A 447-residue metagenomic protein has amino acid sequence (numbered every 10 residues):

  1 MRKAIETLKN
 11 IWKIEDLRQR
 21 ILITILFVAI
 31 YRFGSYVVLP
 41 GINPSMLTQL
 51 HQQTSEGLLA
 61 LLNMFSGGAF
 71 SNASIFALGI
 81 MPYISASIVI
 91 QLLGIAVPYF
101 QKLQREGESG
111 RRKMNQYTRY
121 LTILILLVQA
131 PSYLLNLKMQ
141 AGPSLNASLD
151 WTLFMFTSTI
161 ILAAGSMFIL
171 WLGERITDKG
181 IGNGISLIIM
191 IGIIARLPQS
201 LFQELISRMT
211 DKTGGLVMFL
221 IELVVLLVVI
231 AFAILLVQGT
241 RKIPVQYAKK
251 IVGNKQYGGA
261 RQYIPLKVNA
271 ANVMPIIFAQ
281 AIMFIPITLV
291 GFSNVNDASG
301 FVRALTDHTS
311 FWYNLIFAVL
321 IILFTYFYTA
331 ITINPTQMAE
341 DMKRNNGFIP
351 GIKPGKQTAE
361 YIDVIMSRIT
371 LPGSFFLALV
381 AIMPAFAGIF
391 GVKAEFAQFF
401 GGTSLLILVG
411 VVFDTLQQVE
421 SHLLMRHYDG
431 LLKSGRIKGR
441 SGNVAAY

Functional and structural regions predicted by a protein language model:
M1-Q104, S109-Y447: N-terminal cationic and glycine-rich segments that engage phosphates or anionic surfaces
